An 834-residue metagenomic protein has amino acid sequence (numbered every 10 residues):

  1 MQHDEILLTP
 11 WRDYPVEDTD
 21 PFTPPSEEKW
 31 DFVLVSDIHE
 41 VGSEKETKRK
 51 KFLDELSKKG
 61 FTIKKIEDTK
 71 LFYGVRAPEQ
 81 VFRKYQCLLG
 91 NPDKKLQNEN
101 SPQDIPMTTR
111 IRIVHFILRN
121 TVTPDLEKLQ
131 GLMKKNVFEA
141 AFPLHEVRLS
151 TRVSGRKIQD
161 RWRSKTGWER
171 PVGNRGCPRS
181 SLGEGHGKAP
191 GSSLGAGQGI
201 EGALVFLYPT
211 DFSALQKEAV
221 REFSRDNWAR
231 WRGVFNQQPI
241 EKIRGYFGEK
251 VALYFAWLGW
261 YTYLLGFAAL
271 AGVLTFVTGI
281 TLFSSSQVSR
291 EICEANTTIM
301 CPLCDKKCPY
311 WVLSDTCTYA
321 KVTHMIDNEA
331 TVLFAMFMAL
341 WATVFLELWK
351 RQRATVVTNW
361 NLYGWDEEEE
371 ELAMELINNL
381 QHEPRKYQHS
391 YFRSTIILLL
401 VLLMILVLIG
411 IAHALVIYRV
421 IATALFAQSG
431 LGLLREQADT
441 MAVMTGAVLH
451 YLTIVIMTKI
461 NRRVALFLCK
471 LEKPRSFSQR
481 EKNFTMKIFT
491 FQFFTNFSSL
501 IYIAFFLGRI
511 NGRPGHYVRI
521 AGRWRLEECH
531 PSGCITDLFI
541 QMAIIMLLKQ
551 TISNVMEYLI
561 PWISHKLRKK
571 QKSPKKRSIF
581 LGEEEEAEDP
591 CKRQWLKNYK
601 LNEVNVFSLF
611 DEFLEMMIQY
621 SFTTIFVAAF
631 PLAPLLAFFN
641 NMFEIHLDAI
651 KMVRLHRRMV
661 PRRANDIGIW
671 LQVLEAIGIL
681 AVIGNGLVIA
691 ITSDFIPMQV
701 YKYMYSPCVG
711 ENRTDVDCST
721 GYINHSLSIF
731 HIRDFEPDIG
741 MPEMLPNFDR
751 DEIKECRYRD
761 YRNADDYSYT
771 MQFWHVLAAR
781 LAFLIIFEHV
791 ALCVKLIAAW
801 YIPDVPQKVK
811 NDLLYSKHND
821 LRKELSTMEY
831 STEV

Functional and structural regions predicted by a protein language model:
M1-G173, G195-V834: Intrinsically disordered cytosolic tails
